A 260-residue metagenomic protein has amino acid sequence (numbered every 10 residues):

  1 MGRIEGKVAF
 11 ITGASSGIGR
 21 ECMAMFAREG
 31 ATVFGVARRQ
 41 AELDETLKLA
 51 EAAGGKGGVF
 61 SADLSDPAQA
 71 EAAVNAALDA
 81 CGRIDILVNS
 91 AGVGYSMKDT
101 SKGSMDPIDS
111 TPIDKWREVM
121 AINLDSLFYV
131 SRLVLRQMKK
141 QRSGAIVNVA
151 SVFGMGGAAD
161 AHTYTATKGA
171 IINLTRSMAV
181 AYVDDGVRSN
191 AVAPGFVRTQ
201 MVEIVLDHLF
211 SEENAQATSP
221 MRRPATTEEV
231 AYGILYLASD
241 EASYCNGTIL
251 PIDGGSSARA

Functional and structural regions predicted by a protein language model:
V8, S15-S16: Conserved glycine-rich cofactor-binding loop
E29-E45: Conserved glycine-rich Rossmann-like NAD(P)H-binding loop of the short-chain dehydrogenase/reductase
V93, I108-F128, S143, V147 (+2 more regions): Catalytic Tyr-X3-Lys loop
K98-I108, P112-R117, A215: Substrate-binding pocket helix/loop in short-chain dehydrogenase/reductase
S131, T167, T175: Active-site helix of classical SDR
S151: Residue(s) in the substrate-gating loop at a strand-loop-helix junction that position the organic substrate next
G156, M221, G233-L235, N246-A260: Short C-terminal tail/terminal secondary-structure segment of NAD(P)H-dependent dehydrogenase/reductase domains
V183, R188, C245-G247: Short, small/polar-rich loop/turn modules that mediate ligand/substrate recognition or access, typified
